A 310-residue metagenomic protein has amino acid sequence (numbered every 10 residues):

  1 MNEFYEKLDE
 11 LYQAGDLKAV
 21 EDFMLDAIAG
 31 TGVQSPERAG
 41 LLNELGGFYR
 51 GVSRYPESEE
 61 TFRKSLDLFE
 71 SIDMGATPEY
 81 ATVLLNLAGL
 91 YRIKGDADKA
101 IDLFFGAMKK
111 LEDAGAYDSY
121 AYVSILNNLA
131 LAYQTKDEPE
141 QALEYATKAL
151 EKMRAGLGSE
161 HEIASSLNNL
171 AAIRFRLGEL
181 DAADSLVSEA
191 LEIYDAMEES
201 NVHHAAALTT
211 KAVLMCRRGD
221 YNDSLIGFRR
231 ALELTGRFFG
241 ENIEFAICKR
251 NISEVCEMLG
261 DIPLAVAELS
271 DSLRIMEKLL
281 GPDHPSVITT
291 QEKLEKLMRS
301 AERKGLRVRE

Functional and structural regions predicted by a protein language model:
M1-E21, P36: N-terminal leader/linker segments that initiate helical-solenoid repeat arrays
Y5-Q13, G40-G51, P78-I93, Y120-T135 (+5 more regions): Conserved alpha-helical positions within TPR/SEL1-like repeat arrays
T31-Q34, S71-G75, D113-Y117, A155-S159 (+3 more regions): Short coil/turn linkers that connect adjacent helices within long alpha-helical scaffolds, especially alpha-solenoid
P263-G281, E295: TPR/TPR-like (Sel1-like) alpha-helical repeat modules
G281-E310: Terminal, low-structured helical/coil segments at or just beyond the last alpha-helical repeat
